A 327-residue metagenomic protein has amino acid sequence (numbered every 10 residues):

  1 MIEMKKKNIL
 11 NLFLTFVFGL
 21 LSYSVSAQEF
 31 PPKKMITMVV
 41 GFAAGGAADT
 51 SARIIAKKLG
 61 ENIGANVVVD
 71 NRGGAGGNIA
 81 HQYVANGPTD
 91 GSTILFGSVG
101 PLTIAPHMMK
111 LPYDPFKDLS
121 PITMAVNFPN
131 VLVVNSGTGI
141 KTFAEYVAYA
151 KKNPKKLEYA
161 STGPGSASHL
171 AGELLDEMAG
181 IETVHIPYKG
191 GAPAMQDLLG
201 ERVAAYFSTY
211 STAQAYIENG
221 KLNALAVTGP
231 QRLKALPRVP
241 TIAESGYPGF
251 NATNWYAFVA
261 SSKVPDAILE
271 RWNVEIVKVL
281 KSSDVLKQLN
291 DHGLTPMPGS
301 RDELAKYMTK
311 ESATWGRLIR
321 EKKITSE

Functional and structural regions predicted by a protein language model:
I2-F13: Bacterial N-terminal signal peptides that target proteins for export
S22-S26: N-terminal signal peptide c-region/cleavage motif recognized by signal peptidases
Q28-D118, K156-E158, P164, I181-F207 (+2 more regions): N-terminal (or domain-start) structured segment
K33-M35, M178-A179, E218, D266-E327: An extracytoplasmic/periplasmic, membrane-proximal ligand-sensing/linker region
A47, S51, I55, L59 (+13 more regions): Stable alpha-helical elements in mature extracytoplasmic
L59, N86-S92, V99, H107-P193 (+2 more regions): Hinge/capping helix and adjacent helix->loop/strand transition within the periplasmic-binding protein
N127, A213-K281, A313: C-terminal lobe and pocket-closing loops of periplasmic/extracytoplasmic Venus-flytrap solute-binding proteins
